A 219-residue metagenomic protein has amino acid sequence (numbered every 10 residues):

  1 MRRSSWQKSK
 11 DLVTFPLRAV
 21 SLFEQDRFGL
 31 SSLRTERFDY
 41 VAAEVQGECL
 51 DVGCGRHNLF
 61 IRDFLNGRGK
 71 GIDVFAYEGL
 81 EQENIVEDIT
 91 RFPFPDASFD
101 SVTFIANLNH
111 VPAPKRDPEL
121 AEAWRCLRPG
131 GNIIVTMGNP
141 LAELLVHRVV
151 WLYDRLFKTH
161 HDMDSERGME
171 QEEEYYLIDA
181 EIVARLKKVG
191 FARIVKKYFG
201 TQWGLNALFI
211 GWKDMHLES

Functional and structural regions predicted by a protein language model:
M1-C49, G55-R91, I134-S219: Class I (Rossmann-like) S-adenosyl-L-methionine-dependent methyltransferase catalytic domain, capturing the SAM-binding
A42-A43, D96, L120: A short, aliphatic-rich alpha-helical micro-motif
G47, S98, G130-G131: Surface-exposed loop/turn positions
T90-V102: A short acidic, Gly/Pro-enriched loop at the edge of an enzyme's catalytic core that lines a small-molecule cofactor
F104-N107: A short beta-strand submotif of the Rossmann-like class I SAM-dependent methyltransferase core that lines
N109-V111: A short His-aromatic
D117-P129: A short glycine-rich, Lys/Arg-flanked "PGG" loop and its adjoining helix->strand segment in the class I
